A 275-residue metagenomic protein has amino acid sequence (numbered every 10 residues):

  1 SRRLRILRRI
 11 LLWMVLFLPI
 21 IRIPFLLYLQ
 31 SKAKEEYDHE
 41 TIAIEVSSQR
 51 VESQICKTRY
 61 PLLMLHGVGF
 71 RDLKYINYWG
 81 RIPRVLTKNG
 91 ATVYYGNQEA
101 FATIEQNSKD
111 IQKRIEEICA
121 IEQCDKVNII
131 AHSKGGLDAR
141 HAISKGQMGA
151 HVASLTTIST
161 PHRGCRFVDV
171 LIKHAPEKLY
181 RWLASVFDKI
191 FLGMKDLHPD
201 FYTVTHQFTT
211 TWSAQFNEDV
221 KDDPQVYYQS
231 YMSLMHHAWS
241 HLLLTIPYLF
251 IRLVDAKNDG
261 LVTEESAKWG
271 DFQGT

Functional and structural regions predicted by a protein language model:
S1-N89: Flexible, membrane-associating and regulatory peripheral segments of lipid-active enzymes
H66, V93, K109-W212, D259: Serine-dependent carboxylesterase/thioesterase catalytic core of lipase-like alpha/beta-hydrolase/SGNH enzymes
G67, A91, Q98, T160 (+1 more regions): Active-site loop/turn elements of alpha/beta-hydrolase fold enzymes, especially the short glycine-/histidine-rich
R71-N77, E99-Q106: Acidic-and-aromatic substrate-binding clefts and catalytic sites of carbohydrate-active enzymes
I76-N77, C165-L171, W239-L244: Short aromatic-enriched loop/helix-cap "lid" or pocket-rim segments at secondary-structure transitions that line
I82-F101, T156: Conserved alpha/beta-hydrolase
L197-S240: A conserved mid-domain beta-alpha-beta active-site/ligand-binding segment of alpha/beta enzyme cores
D222-T275: C-terminal catalytic-base region of ester-bond hydrolases, centering on the histidine of the charge-relay
